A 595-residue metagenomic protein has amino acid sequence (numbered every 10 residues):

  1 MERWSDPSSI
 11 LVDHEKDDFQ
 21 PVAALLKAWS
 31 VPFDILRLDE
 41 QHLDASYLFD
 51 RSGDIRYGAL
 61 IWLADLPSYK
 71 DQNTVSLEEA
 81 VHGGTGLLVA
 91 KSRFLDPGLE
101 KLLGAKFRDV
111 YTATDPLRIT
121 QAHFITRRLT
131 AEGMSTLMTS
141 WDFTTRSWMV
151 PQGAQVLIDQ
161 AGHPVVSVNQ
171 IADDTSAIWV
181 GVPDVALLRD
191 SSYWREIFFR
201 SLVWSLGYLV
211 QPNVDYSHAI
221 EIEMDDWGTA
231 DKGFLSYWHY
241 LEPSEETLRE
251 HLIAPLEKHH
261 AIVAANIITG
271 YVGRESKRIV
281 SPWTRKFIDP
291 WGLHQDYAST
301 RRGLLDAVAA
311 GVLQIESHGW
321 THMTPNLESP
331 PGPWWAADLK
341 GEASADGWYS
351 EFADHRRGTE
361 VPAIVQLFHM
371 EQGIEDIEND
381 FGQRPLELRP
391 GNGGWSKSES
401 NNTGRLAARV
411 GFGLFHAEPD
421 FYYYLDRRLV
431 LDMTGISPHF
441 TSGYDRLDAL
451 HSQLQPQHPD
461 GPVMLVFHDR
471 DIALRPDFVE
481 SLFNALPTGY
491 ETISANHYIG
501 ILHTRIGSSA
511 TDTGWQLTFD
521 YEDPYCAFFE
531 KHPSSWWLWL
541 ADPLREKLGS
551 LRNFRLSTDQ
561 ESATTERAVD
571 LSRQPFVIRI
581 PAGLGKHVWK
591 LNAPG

Functional and structural regions predicted by a protein language model:
P7-L11, A59-S68, P183-S192, D226-E245 (+5 more regions): The substrate-binding groove and active-site-proximal loops of carbohydrate-active enzymes, especially glycoside
L11-P97, A265: Helical hinge/lid and interdomain linker segments adjacent to catalytic or ligand-binding clefts that mediate domain
P21, I35, D39, Y69 (+5 more regions): C-terminal beta-sandwich/jelly-roll accessory domains of carbohydrate-active enzymes
I35-R37, F198-S217, E221, K258 (+4 more regions): C-terminal domain-boundary segment and adjacent tail
W62, L66-T136, A161: A glycine-rich, often tryptophan-bearing local segment used as a flexible ligand/cofactor-contacting loop or short
L95-L102, K258-S398, D420-Y424: Metal-dependent polysaccharide deacetylase catalytic core of the NodB/CE4 family, i.e., the active-site-bearing domain
L117-D173: Catalytic beta-strand/loop cores that center a nucleophilic Ser/Cys/Thr and support acyl-enzyme chemistry
V182-L188, S205-N213, S217-D231, L256 (+7 more regions): Catalytic grooves of carbohydrate-active enzymes
